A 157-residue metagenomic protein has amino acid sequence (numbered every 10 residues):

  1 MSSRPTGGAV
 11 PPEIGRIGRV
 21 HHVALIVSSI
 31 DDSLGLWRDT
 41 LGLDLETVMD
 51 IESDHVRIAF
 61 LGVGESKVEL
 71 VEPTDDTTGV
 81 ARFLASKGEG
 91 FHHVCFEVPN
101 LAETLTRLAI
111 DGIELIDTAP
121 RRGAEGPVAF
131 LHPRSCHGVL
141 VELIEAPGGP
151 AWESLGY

Functional and structural regions predicted by a protein language model:
S2-G15, A59-F60, E69, L105-Y157: Vicinal oxygen chelate
S2-V56: Long, hydrophobic N-terminal alpha-helical segment
P11-I14, A81-K87: Short, flexible, solvent-exposed loop/turn segments with mixed acidic/basic and small polar residues
V20-V27, W37, L61, V68-V71 (+4 more regions): Short, structured motif recognition centered on aromatic/hydrophobic residues
V27-D31, G35, T74-D75, S86-R134: Vicinal oxygen chelate
S33, D44, V68, D76-G79 (+2 more regions): Short loop/beta submotifs within extracellular cysteine-rich repeat domains
T47-E52, P73, G79-A85, D111 (+2 more regions): Short, tandemly repeated low-complexity microdomains enriched for cysteine and small residues
I51-K67: C-terminal "cap" of GNAT-fold acetyltransferases
